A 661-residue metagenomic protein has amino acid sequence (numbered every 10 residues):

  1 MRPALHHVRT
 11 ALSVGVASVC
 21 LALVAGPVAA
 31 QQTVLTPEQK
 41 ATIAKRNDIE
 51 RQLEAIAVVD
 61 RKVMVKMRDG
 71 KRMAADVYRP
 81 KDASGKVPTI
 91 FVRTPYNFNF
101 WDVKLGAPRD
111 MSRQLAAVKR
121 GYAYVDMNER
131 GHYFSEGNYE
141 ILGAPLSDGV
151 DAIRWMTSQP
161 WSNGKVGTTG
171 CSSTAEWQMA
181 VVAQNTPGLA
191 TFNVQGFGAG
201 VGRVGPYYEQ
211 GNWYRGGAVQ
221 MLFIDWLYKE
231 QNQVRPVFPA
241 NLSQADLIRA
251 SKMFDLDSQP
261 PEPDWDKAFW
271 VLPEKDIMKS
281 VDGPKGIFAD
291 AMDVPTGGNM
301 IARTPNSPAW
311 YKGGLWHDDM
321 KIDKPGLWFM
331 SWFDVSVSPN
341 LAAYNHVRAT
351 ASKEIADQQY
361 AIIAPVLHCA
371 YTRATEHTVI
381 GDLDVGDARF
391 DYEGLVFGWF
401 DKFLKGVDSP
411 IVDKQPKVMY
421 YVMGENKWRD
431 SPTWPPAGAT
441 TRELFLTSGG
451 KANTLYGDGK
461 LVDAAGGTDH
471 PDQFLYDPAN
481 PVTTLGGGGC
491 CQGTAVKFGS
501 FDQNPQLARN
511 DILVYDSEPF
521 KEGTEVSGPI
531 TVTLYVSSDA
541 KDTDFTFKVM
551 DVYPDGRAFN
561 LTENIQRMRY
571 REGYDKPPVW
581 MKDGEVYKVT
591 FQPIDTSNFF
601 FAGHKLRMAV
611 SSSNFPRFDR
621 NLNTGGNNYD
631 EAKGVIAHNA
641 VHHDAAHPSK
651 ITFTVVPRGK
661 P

Functional and structural regions predicted by a protein language model:
Q32-L35, D48, D110-M111, K119 (+2 more regions): Accessory cap/linker subdomain of secreted extracellular hydrolases
Q32-V34, A240-D282, H377-P661: C-terminal, loop-rich substrate-recognition/catalytic regions characterized by aromatic stacking residues
I43-G85, D516-E522, Y535: N-terminal cap/lid segment of alpha/beta-hydrolase-fold proteins
K81-T157, V204-Y207, G211-W213, T372-L383 (+7 more regions): Cap/lid segment of the alpha/beta-hydrolase catalytic domain
P160-S173: Alpha/beta-hydrolase fold nucleophile elbow
A175-T186: Short glycine-enriched nucleophile-adjacent loop and the immediately C-terminal alpha-helix near the catalytic center
W328-M330: Short beta-strand/loop motif that positions the catalytic acidic residue of the alpha/beta-hydrolase fold
S338-Q359: Active-site-adjacent alpha-helix of alpha/beta-hydrolase-fold enzymes
